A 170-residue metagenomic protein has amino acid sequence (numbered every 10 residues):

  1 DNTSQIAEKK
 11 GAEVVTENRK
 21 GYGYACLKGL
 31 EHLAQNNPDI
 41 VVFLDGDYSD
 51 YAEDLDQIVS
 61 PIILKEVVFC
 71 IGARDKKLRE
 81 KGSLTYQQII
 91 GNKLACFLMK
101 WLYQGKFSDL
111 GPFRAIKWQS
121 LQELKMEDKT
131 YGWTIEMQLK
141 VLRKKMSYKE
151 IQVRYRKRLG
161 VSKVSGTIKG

Functional and structural regions predicted by a protein language model:
D1-K10: Acidic helix N-cap motif at the loop->helix transition within catalytic regions of sugar-transfer enzymes
A7, I62, V141-R143: Hydrophobic residues within well-ordered alpha-helices
T16-K20, Y24-H32, A52-Y131, K157-I168: Acceptor/aglycone-binding surface of glycosyltransferases and processive sugar-polymer synthases
G29, D47, K117, V141 (+1 more regions): Residue-level signature of catalytic and energy-coupling elements of molecular machines, predominantly ATP/GTP-dependent
N37-S49: Short beta-strand-to-loop acidic/aromatic patch adjacent to the donor-nucleotide binding site
P38-D39, E66-V67, M146: Short, high-confidence coil segments that cap the C-terminus of an alpha-helix and link into the following beta-strand
F43, C70-A73, I151-V153: Short glycine/serine/threonine-enriched helix-capping/active-site loop that flanks the nucleotide-sugar donor pocket
G105, M126-K129, L139-R156: Catalytic donor-sugar/metal-binding loop of nucleotide-sugar-dependent glycosyltransferases
